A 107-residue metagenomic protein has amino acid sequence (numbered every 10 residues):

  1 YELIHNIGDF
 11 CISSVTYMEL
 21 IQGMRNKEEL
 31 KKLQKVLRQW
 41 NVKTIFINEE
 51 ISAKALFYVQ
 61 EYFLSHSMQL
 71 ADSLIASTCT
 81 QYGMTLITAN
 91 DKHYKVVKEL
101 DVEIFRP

Functional and structural regions predicted by a protein language model:
Y1-I12, Q22-K35: Short, well-structured N-terminal submotif of metal-dependent ribonuclease cores
N6-I7, Q39-K43, Y82, L100: Structured helix-beta-strand junction loops
S13, M68-Q69, N90-D91, F105-P107: Histidine- and aromatic-rich ligand-binding microenvironments
M18-I21, L37, L56: Amphipathic alpha-helical segments within well-ordered protein domains
G23, V97, F105: Residues that scaffold the ATP/ADP-binding catalytic core of kinase and kinase-like folds
K43-A89: Active-site neighborhoods of divalent-metal-dependent phosphate/nucleic-acid chemistry enzymes
K92-E99: Short loop/helix-cap segments at secondary-structure boundaries that form the rim of catalytic
